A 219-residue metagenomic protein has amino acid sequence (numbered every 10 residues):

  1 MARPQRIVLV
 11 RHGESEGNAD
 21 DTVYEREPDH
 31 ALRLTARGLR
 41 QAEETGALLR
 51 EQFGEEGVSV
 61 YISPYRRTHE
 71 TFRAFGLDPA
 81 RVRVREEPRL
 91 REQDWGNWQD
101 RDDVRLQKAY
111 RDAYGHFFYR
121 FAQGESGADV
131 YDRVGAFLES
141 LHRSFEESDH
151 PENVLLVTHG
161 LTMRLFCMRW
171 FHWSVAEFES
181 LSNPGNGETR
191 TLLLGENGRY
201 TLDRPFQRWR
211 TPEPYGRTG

Functional and structural regions predicted by a protein language model:
M1-R6, T45, R89-V104, R143 (+2 more regions): Acidic, low-complexity terminal tails and accessory targeting/binding regions of phosphate-metabolizing enzymes
R3-V82, E125-D129, V134: Active-site-proximal alpha-helix that buttresses catalytic centers in soluble enzyme cores
R6-V10, Y61, D149-T158, T162: Beta-strand elements within well-structured catalytic alpha/beta cores of enzymes that handle phosphate/sulfate esters
S15, T162-M163: Short active-site segment of divalent metal-dependent hydrolases/proteases that encodes the spacing between
L32-R33, F75-A136, L181, D203-F206 (+1 more regions): Phosphate-handling substructures
Q52-E56, L141-N153: Glycine-rich phosphate-binding loop signature in dinucleotide/nucleotide-binding domains
Q52-R89, A109, T191-G219: Conserved histidine-centered catalytic loops in small-molecule metabolism enzymes
A74, L165, R169: Active-site signature of alpha/beta-hydrolase-fold catalytic machinery across serine- and Asp/Cys-nucleophile hydrolases
